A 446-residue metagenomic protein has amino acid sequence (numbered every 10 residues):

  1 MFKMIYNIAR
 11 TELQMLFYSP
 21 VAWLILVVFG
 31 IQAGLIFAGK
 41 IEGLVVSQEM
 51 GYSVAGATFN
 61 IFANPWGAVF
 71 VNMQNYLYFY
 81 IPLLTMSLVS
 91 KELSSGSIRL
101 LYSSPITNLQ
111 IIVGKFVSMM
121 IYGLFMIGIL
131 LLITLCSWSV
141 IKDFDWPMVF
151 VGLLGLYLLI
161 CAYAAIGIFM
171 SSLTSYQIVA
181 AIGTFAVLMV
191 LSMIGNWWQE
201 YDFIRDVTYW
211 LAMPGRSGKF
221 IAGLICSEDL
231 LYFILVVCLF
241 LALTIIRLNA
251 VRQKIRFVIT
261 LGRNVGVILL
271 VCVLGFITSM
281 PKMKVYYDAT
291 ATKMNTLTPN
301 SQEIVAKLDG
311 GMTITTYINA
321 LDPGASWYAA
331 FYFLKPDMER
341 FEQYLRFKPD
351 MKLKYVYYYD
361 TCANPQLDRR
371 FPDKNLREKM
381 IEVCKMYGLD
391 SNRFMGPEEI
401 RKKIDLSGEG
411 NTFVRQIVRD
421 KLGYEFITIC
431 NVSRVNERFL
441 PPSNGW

Functional and structural regions predicted by a protein language model:
M1-L26: Aromatic- and glycine-rich beta-strand/loop motifs that create alpha-glucan
P20-V46, N72-I81, A186-V190, V271: Hydrophobic alpha-helical transmembrane segments of multi-pass membrane transport/permease proteins
L35-A38, G56-Q74, V113-S175: Secretory targeting signals
K40-A63, A181-Q253: Terminal transmembrane helical anchor/hairpin motif
P65-K91: Long, hydrophobic alpha-helical segments
L83-Y102, F116: Transmembrane helix boundary and interhelical loop/hinge segments in multi-pass membrane proteins
R256-K282: Internal/C-terminal transmembrane anchor helices
K282-W446: Juxtamembrane extramembrane loops of integral membrane proteins
